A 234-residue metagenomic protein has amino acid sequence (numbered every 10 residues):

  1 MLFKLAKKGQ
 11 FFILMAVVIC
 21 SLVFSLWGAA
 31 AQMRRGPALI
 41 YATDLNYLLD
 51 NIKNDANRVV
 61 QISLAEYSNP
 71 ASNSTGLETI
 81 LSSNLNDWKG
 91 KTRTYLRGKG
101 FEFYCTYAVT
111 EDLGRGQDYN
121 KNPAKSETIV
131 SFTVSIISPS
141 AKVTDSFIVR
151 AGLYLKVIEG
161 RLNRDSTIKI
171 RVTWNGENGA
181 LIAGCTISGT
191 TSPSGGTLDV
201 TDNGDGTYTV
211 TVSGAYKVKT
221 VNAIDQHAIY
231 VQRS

Functional and structural regions predicted by a protein language model:
M1-C20: Glycine-centered recognition micro-motifs in short, flexible terminal segments and loops
S25-S234: Long, compositionally biased, intrinsically disordered regions
